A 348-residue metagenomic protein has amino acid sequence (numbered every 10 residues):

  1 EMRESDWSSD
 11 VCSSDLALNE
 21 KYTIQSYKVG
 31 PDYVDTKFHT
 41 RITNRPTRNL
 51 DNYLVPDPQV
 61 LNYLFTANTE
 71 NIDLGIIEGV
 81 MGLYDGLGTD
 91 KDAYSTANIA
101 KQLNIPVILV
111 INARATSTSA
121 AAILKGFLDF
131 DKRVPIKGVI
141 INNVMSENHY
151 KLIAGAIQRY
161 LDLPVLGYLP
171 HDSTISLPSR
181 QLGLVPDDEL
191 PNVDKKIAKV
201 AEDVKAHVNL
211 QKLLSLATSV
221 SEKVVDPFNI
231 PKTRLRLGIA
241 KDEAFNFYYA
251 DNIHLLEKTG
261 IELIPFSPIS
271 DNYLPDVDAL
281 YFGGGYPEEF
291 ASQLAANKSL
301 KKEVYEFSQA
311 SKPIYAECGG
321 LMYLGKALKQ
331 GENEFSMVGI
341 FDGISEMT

Functional and structural regions predicted by a protein language model:
E1-W7, V11: Single conserved hydrophobic/aromatic residue that forms the stacking wall/gate of nucleotide- or nucleobase-binding
S8-S9, D15-L103, V107, I111-G138 (+1 more regions): ATP-dependent carboxylate-amine ligase catalytic core
K28-V29, V165-S173, E262-I269: Beta-strand->loop->alpha-helix junctions that form or flank phosphate-binding loops in nucleotide-handling enzymes
I42, D92, L124-G126, G155-R159 (+1 more regions): Short, solvent-exposed amphipathic alpha-helical segments in soluble enzyme and RNA/protein-processing domains
I105, L163, Q309-P313: A short helix->loop->beta-strand "cap" motif at the edges of active sites that frequently abuts
T118-N229: Internal gly/pro-rich beta-alpha loop/helix module that stabilizes soluble enzyme cofactors or their anionic handles
T233-K298, K302-F307: Phosphate-binding active sites in nucleotide-utilizing proteins
P287-T348: Cysteine-nucleophile active-site neighborhood
